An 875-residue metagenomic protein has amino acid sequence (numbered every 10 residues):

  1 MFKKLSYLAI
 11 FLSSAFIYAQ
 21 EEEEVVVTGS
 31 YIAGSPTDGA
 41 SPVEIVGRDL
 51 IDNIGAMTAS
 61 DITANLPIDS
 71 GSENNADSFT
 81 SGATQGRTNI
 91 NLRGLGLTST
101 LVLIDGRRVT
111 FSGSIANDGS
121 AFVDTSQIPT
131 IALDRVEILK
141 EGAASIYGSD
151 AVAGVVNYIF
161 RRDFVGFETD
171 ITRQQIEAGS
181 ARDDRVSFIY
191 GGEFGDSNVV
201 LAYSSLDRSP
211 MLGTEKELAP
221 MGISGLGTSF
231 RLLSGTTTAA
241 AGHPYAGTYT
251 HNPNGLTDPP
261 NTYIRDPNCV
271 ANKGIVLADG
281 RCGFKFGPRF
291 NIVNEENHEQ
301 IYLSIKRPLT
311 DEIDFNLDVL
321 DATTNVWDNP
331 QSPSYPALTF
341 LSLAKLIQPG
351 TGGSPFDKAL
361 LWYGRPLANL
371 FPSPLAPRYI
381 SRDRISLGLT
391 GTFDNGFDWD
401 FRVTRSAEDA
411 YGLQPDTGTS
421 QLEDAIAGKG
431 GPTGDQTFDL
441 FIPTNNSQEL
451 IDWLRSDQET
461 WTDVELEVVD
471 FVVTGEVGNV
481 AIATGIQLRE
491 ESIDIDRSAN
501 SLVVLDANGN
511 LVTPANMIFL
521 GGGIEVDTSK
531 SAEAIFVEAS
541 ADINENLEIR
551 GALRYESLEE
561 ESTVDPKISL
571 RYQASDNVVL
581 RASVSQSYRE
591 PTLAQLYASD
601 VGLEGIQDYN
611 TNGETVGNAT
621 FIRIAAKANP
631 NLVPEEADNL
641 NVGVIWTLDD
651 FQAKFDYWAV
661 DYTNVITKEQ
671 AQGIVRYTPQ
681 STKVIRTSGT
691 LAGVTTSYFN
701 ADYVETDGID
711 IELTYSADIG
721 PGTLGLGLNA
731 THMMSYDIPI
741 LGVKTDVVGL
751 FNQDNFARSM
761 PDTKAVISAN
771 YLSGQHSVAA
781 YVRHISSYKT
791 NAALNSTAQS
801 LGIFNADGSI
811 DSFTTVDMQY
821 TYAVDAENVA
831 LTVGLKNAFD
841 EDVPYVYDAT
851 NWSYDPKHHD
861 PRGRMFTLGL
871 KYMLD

Functional and structural regions predicted by a protein language model:
E24-I54, S60, S112-N117: N-terminal periplasmic "start-of-domain" segments of outer-membrane beta-barrel proteins
S35, A64-R108: Extracytoplasmic beta-strand/coil segments of soluble accessory domains associated with Gram-negative outer-membrane
A59-I62, I90-N91, V123-S126, D150-I171 (+1 more regions): N-terminal periplasmic accessory domains that precede and gate Gram-negative outer-membrane beta-barrel machines
R107-K140: Short acidic/polar hinge/loop motifs at secondary-structure boundaries that mediate gating or recognition
N117, G222-S224, T262, D266-E296 (+6 more regions): Surface-exposed, low-complexity loop segments enriched in small/polar and acidic residues
L413-P415, Q421, S585, G602 (+5 more regions): C-terminal beta-signal and terminal closure region of outer-membrane beta-barrel proteins
Y657-L794, K871: Gram-negative outer-membrane beta-barrel transporters
M734-S735, H784-S796, T821-D875: C-terminal beta-signal and adjacent terminal beta-strands/loops of Gram-negative outer-membrane beta-barrel proteins
